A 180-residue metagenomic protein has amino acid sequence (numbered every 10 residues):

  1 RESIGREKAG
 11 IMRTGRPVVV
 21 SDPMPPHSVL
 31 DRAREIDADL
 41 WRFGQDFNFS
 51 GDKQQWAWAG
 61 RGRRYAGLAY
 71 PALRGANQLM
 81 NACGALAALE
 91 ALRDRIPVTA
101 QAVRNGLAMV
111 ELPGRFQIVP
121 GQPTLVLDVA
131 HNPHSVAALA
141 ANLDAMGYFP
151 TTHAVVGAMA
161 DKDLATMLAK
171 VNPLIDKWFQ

Functional and structural regions predicted by a protein language model:
R1-Y65, A82-R104: Acidic, Mg2+-coordinating active-site environments of NTP-dependent enzymes
S3, R61-K177: Nucleotide phosphate-binding/pyrophosphate-handling subdomain across enzymes that bind or process nucleotide phosphates
Q180: Mobile late-domain/C-terminal helix-loop "cap" segments that border catalytic sites or the cytosolic face
